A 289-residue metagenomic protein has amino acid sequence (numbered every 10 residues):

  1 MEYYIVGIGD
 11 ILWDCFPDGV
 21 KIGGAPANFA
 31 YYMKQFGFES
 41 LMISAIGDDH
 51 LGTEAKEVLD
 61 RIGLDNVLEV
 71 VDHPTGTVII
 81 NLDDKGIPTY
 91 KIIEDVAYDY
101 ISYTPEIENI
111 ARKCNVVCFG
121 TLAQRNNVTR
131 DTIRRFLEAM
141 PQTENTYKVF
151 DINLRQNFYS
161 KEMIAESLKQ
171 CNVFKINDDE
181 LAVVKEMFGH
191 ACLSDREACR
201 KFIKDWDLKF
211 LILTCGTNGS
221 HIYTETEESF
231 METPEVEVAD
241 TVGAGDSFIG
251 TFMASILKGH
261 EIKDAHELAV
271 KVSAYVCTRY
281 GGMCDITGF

Functional and structural regions predicted by a protein language model:
M1-V6, V58-D60, N66-L68, D84-E228: Ribokinase/PfkB-type carbohydrate-kinase core domain
M1-Y3, F188, C192-F289: Conserved phosphate-binding/catalytic region of the ribokinase-like
I5, D14-I87, E94-D99: Substrate-binding N-lobe of the ribokinase-like
G9: Active-site beta-alpha turn of Rossmann-fold NAD(P)-dependent dehydrogenases/reductases
W13, A182, M283: Nucleotide phosphate-binding site architecture
V20-G24, H50, P105, A239 (+2 more regions): Residues at secondary-structure transition points
G37, G63, E144-N145, G259: Glycine-centered short loops/turns at secondary-structure junctions
I43, I92, F230-E232: Hydrophobic residues at beta-strand termini and immediately following loops that shape nucleotide-binding pockets
